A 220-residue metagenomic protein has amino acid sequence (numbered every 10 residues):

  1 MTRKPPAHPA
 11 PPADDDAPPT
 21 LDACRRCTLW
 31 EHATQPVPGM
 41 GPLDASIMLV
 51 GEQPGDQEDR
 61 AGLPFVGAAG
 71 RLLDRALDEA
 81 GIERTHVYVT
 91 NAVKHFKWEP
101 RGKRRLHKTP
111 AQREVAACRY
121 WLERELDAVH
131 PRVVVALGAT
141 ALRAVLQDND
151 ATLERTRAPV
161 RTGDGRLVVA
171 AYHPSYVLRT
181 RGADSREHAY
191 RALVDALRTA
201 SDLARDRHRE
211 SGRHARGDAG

Functional and structural regions predicted by a protein language model:
T2-G220: A polyanion-binding, active-site-adjacent surface
